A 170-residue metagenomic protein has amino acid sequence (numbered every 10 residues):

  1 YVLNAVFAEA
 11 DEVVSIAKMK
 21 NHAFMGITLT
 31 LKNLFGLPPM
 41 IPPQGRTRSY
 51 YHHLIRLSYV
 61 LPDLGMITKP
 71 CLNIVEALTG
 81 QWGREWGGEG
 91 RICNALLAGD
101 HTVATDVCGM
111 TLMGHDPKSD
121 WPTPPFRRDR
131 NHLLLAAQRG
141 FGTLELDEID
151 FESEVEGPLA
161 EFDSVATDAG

Functional and structural regions predicted by a protein language model:
Y1-G170: Extended, low-polarity segments enriched in aliphatic/aromatic residues
